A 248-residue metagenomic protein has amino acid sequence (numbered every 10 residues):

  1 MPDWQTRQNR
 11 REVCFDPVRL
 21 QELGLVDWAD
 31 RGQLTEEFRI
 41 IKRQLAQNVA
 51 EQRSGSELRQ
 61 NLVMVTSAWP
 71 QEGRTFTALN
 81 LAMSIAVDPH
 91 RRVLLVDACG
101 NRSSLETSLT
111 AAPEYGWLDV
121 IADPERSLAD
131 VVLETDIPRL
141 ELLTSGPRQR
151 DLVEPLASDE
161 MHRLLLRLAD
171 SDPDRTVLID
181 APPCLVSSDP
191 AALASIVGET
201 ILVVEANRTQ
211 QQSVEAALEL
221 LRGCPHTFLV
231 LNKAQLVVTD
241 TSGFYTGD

Functional and structural regions predicted by a protein language model:
M1-R53, E57: Acidic-aromatic/histidine active-site loop/patch
N9-R19, G146, V230-V237: Beta-strand-loop-alpha "switch" segments that mediate conformational coupling across diverse proteins
E37, Q44-Q52, D88, A111 (+6 more regions): Conserved, well-folded catalytic cores of nucleic-acid-processing and energy-transducing macromolecular machines
R39-G100, L105-T107: Walker A/P-loop phosphate-binding motif and the immediately C-terminal alpha-helix
I41, V65, V120, L143 (+3 more regions): Residue-level signature of catalytic and energy-coupling elements of molecular machines, predominantly ATP/GTP-dependent
R53, S84-T144: Phosphate-binding loop that captures ATP/GTP phosphates
Y115-I121, Q149-A157, R208: Flexible beta-alpha connector loops of hexameric P-loop NTPases
E154-D248: Conserved catalytic-core segment of NTP-binding enzymes
